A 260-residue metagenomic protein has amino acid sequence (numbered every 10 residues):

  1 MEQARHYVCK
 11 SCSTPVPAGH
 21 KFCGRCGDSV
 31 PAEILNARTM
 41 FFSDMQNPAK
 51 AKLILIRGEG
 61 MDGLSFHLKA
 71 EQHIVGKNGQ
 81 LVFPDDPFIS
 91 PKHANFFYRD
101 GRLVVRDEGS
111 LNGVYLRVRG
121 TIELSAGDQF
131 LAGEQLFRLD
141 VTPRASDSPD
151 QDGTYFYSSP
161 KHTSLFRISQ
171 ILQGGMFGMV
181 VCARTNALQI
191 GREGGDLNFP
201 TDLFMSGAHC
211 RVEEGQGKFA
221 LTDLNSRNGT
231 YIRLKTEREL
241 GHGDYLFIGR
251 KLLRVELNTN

Functional and structural regions predicted by a protein language model:
M1-D85, F97, E123-D196, N260: Intrinsically disordered, low-complexity acidic Ser/Thr-rich regulatory segments
H67-G133, V181-R250: Forkhead-associated
D202, T259-N260: Short coil/turn segments at secondary-structure boundaries
V255-E256: Flexible, low-complexity linkers/stalks enriched in Thr/Pro that connect modular domains
